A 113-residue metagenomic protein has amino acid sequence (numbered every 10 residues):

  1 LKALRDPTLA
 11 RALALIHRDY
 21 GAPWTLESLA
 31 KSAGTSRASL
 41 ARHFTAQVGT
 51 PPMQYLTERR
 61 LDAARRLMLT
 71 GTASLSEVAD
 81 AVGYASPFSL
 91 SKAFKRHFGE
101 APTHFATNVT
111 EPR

Functional and structural regions predicted by a protein language model:
K2, A22-T25, A73-L75: Hydrophobic alpha-helical connector segments
A3-P7: Short helix-capping and inter-helix turn/linker motifs at the boundaries of alpha-helical repeat units
R11-R59, A79-H104: Basic/polar phosphate-binding segments, predominantly the helix-turn-helix DNA-binding elements of transcriptional
L56-R65, H104-R113: Short, basic, alpha-helical segments at the C-terminal edge of helix-turn-helix-like DNA-binding modules
E77, A81, E111-R113: Intrinsically disordered, low-complexity basic tails/linkers immediately adjacent to helix-turn-helix/homeobox/MYB/SANT
